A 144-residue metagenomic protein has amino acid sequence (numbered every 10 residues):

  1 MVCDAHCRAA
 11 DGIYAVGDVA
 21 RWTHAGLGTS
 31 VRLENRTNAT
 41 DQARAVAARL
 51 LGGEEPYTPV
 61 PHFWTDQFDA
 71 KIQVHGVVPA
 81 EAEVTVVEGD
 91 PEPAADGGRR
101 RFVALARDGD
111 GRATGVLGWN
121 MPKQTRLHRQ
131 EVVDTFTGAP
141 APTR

Functional and structural regions predicted by a protein language model:
M1, E54-P59: Acidic/polar loop patches that form or flank catalytic/metal-binding clefts of enzymes that bind anionic ligands
M1-A45: FAD-site-proximal beta/loop scaffold in flavoenzymes
C3, P61, R101-V103: Residue-level marker for the onset of beta-strands and adjacent loop->beta junctions in well-ordered domains
R44-A48, R129: Predominant activation on well-ordered alpha-helical scaffold segments within soluble catalytic domains
A47-E54, F136: Short, hydrophobic alpha-helical segments
Y57-H75: A glycine-rich beta-turn/hairpin centered on an aromatic-Pro dipeptide
D69-R144: C-terminal catalytic lobe of FAD-dependent flavoproteins
